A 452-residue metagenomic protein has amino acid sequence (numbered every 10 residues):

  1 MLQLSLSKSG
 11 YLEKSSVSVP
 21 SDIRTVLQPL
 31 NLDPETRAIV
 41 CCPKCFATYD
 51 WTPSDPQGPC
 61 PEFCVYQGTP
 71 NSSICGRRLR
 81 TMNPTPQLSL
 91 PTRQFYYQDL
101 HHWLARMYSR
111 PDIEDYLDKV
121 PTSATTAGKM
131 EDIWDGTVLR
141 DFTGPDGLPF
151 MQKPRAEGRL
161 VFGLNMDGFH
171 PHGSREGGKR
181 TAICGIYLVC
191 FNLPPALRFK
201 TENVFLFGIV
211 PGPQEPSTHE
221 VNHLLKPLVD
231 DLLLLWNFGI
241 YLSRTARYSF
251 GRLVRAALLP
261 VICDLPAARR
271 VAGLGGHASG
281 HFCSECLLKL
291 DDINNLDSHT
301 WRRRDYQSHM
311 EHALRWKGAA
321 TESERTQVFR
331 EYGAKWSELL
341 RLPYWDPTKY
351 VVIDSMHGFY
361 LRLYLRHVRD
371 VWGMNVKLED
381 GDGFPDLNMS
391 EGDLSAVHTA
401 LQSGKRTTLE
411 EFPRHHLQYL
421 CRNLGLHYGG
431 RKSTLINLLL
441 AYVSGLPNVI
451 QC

Functional and structural regions predicted by a protein language model:
M1, C64, D167, L228 (+2 more regions): Short, conserved catalytic/metal-binding motifs centered on acidic residues
M1-V40, F46, W51-P53: N-terminal alpha-helical interaction blocks
L4-K8, C45-T48, G168, H172 (+6 more regions): Generic, well-ordered alpha-helical scaffold segments in large soluble proteins
S21, R198-P213, H398, P413-L420: Surface-exposed beta-strand-to-loop junctions that form interaction patches on eukaryotic regulatory domains
C42-C45, P61-C64, C283-C286: Short cysteine-rich clusters marking metal-coordination/redox-active sites
W51, D55, G178, P213-V221: Conserved, non-catalytic sequence blocks in retroelement Pol enzymes and Pol-derived host proteins
D55-Q57, Q67-L139, E215, N237-C452: Domain-level detector for long, ordered catalytic/regulatory cores in large eukaryotic signaling and trafficking
D141-P149, K153-R155, L160, L164-Q214 (+1 more regions): Acidic, metal-ligating active-site segments
